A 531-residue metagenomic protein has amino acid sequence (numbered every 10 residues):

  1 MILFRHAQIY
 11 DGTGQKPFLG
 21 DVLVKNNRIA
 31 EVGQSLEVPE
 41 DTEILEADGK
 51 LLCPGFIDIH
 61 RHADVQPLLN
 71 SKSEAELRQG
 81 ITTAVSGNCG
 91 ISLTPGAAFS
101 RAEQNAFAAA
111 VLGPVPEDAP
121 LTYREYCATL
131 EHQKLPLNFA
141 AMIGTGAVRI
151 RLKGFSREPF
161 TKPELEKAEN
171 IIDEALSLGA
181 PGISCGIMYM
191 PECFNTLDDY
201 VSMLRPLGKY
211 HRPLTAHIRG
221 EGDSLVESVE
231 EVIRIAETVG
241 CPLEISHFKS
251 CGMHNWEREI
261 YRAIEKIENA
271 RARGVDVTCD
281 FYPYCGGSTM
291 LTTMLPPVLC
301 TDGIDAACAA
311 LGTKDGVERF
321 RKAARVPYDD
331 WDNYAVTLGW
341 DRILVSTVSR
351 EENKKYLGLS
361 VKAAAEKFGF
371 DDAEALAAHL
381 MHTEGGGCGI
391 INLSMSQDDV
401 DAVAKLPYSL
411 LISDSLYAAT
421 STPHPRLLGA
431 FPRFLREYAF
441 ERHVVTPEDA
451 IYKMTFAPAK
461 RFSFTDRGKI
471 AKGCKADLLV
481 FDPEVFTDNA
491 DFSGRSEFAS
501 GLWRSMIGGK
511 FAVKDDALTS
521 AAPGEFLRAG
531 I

Functional and structural regions predicted by a protein language model:
I2-F4, V38-G87, I507, A529-I531: Replace "His-x-His-based motif
A7, V22, N27, G49 (+13 more regions): Divalent metal-coordination and catalytic microenvironments
I9-G55: Histidine-rich, glycine-flanked metal-binding segment
Y10-D21, K362, G387-V400, V445-I451 (+1 more regions): Acidic, glycine-enriched loop/beta-strand segments at the rims of small-molecule binding/catalytic pockets
C89-A98, Q104, V111-T238: Hydrophobic, small-residue-rich alpha-helical packing segments that form membrane-like cores
T94-R101, I150-S156, L197, V226-E230 (+5 more regions): Short acidic, glycine/serine/threonine-rich loops at helix termini
L130, L135-K162, A168-Y189, E237 (+2 more regions): Active-site neighborhoods of metal-dependent hydrolases
T313, D401-Y408, S413-D414, P425 (+1 more regions): C-terminal cap of metal-dependent C-N hydrolases
